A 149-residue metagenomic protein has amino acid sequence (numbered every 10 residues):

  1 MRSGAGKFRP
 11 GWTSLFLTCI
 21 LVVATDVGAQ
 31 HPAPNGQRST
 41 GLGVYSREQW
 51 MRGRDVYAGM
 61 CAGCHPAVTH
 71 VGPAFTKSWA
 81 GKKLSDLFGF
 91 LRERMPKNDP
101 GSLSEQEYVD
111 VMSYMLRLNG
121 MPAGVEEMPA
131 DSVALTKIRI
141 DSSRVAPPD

Functional and structural regions predicted by a protein language model:
S3-L15: Bacterial N-terminal signal peptides that target proteins for export
T13-A24: Bacterial N-terminal signal peptides
D26-G28: Sec/Tat signal peptide C-region and signal peptidase I cleavage site
Q30-V56: Electrostatic cytochrome c docking/interface patches
R47-R54, P66-K97: Gly/Gly-Pro-rich "capping" loops immediately C-terminal to redox-active cysteine motifs in periplasmic/lumenal
G53, Y57-A67, V111, M115: The canonical Cys-X-X-Cys-His
L103-D149: Flexible coil segments in periplasmic/lumen-exposed cytochrome c-class electron-transfer proteins
